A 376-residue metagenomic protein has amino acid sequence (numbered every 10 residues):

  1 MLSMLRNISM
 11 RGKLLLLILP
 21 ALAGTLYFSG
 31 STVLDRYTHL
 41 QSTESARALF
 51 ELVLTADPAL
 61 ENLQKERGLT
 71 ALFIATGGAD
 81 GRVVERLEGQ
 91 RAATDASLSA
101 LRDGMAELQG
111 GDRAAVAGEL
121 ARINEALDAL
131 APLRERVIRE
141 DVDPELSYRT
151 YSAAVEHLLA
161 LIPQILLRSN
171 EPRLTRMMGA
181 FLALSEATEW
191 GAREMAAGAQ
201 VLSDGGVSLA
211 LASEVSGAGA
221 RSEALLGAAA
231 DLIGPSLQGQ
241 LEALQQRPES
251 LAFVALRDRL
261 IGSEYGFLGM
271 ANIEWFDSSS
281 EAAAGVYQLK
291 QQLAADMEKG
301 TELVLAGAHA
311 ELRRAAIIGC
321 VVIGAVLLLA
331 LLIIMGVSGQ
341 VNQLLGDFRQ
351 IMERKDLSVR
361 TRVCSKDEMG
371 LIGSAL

Functional and structural regions predicted by a protein language model:
M1-G339: Hydrophobic alpha-helical segments
S3, E44, L69, G346 (+2 more regions): Residue-level signal for pocket-adjacent positions within structured domains
L72, Q200, D347-R354, V363: The DHp (HisKA) dimerization/phosphotransfer helix of two-component histidine kinases, specifically the helical stretch
I334-D356, A375: Membrane-proximal alpha-helical signal-transduction linkers
S358-M369: HAMP-domain connector/hinge
G370-L376: Short, intrinsically disordered, charge-balanced linker/junction segments flanking boundaries in proteins
